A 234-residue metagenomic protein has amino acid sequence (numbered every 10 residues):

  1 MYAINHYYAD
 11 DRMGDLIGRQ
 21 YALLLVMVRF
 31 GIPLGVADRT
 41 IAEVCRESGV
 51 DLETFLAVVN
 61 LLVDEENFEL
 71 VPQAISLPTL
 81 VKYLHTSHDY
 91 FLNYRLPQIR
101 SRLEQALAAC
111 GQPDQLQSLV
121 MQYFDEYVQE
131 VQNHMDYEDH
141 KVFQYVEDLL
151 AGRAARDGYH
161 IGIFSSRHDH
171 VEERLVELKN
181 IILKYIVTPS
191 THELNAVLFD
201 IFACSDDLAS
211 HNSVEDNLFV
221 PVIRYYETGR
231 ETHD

Functional and structural regions predicted by a protein language model:
M1-D234: Small-residue-biased structural context
